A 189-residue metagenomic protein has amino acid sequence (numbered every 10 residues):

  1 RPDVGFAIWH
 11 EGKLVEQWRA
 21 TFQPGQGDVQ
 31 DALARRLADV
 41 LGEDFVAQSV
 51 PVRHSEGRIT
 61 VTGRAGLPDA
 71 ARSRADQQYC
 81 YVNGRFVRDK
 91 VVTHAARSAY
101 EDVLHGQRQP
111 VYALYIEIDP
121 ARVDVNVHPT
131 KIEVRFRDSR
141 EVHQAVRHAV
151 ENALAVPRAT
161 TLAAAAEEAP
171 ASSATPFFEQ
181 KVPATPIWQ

Functional and structural regions predicted by a protein language model:
R1-Q189: N-terminal phosphate-binding caps/lids of nucleotide- and nucleic-acid-binding domains
